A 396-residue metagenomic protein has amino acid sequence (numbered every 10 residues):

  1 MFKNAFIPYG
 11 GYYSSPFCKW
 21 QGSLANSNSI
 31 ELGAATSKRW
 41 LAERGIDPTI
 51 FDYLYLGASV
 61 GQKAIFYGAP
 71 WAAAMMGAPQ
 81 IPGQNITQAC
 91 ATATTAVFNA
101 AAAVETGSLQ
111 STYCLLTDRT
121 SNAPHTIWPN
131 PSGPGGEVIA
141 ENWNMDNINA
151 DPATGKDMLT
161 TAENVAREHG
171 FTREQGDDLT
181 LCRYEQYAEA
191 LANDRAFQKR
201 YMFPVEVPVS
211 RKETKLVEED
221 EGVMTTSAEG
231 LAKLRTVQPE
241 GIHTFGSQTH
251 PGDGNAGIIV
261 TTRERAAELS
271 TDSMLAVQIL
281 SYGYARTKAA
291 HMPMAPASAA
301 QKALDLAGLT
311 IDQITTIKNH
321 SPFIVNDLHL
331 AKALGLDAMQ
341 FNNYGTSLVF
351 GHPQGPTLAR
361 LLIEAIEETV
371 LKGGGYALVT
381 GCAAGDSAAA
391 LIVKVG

Functional and structural regions predicted by a protein language model:
M1-S27, E141, T226-P293, S298-Q301 (+4 more regions): Condensing-enzyme catalytic core mediating Claisen C-C bond formation in acyl metabolism
S14-K38, G61, Q84-F98, Q110 (+6 more regions): Active-site pocket-shaping loop/turn-to-helix segments
S14-S15, A25-N26, I30-A35, E43 (+3 more regions): N-terminal extracellular/periplasmic Venus flytrap/periplasmic-binding protein-like
A25-F98, A102-S132, R200-V217, I311-L334: Conserved beta-ketoacyl condensing-enzyme motif
K38-D52, V165-G170, A267-S273, Q301-T315 (+1 more regions): Phosphate/pyrophosphate-binding loops at sites that engage ATP/ADP/AMP, CoA/4′-phosphopantetheine, polyphosphate
A58-S111, P152-D157, T225-H250, K332-A365 (+1 more regions): Conserved catalytic cysteine-centered active-site region of acyl-thioester-dependent Claisen-condensing enzymes
T112-N164: Flexible glycine-/small-residue-enriched beta->alpha junction loops that bind anionic phosphate/pyrophosphate groups
T154-C182: Conserved thiamine diphosphate
